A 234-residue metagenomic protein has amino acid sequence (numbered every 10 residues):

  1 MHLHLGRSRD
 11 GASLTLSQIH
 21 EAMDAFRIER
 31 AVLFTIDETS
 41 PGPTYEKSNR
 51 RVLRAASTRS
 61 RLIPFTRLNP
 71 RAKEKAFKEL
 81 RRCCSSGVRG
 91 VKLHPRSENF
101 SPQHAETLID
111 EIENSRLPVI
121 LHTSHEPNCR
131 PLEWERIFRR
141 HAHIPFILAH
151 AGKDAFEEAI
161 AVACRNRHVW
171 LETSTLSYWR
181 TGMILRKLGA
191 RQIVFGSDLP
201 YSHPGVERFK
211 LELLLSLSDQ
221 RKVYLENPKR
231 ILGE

Functional and structural regions predicted by a protein language model:
M1-L3, S13-R30, R81, A190-Q192 (+1 more regions): Mid-to-C-terminal alpha-helical segments outside catalytic/metal-binding sites
H2, M23, V52, C83 (+7 more regions): Conserved, mostly hydrophobic/aromatic
H2-S8, H94, H122, H150: Histidine-centered divalent metal-coordination motifs
G6-R9, E38-P41, P70-E74, E98-F100 (+4 more regions): Active-site environment of divalent metal-dependent phosphoester hydrolases
R30, E38, P43-P118: Active-site gating/metal-coordination segments in enzymes
F34, H94, G196: Conserved residues at the C-terminal ends of beta-strands
E46-R50, P131, G205: Short, surface-exposed alpha-helical segments at coil->helix boundaries
R89-G90, P102-V194: Catalytic pocket-lining loop regions of alpha/beta-barrel enzymes, especially the amidohydrolase/enolase/GH5 lineages
